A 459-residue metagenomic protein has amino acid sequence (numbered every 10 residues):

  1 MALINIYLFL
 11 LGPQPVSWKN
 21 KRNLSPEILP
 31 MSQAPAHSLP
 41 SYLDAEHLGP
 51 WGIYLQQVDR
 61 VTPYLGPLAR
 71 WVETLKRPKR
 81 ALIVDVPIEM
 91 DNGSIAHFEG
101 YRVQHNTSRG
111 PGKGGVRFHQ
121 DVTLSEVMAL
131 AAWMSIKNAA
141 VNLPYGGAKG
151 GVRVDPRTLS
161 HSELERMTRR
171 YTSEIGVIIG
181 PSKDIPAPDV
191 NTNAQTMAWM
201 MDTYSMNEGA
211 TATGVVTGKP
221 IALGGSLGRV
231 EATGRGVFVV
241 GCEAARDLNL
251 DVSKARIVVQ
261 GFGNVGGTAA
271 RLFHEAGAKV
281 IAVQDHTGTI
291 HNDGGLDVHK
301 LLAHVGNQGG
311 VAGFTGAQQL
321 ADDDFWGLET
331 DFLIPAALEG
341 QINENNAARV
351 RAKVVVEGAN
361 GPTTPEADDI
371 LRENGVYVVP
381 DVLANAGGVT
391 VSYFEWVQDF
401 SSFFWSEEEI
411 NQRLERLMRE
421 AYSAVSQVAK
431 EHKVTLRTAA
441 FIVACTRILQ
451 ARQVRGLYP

Functional and structural regions predicted by a protein language model:
Y42-D85: Short, Gly/Pro- and small/polar-rich lid/capping loops
Y42-G49, A244-A245, A348-P459: Adenosine-phosphate binding glycine-rich loop
V84-P156: Glycine-rich, N-terminal phosphate-binding loop and its surrounding beta-alpha-beta segment
H119, A139-S253: Glycine/serine-rich phosphate-binding loop and adjoining beta1-alpha1 elements at the start of nucleotide-handling
A129, I185-A187, A210-V216, V259 (+5 more regions): General beta-strand structural signal in soluble alpha/beta enzymes
G225-T330: Glycine-rich phosphate/diphosphate-binding loop of Rossmann-like nucleotide-binding domains
G288-V378: Rossmann-like adenosine-cofactor binding region
